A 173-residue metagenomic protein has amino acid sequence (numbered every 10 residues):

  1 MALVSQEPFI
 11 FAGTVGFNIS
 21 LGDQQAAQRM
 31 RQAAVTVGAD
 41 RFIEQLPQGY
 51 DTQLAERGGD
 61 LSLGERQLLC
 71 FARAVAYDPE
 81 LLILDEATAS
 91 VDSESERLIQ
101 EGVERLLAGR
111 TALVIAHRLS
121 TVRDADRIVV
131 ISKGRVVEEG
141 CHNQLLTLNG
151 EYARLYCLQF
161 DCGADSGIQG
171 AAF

Functional and structural regions predicted by a protein language model:
T14, S62-G64: ABC transporter NBD signature
G16-E56, G109: ABC ATPase nucleotide-binding domain helical subdomain, centered on the C-loop/LSGGQ "ABC signature"
T36, E101, R118, R123-F173: C-terminal portion of ABC ATPase nucleotide-binding domains
F71, I115: Hydrophobic anchor residue at the start of the ABC signature
Y77, A108: Conserved signature/switch motifs of ABC ATPase nucleotide-binding domains
L82-D85: Catalytic Walker B motif of ABC-type/P-loop ATPase nucleotide-binding domains
S93-E94: Helix N-cap at the start of a conserved alpha-helix in ABC-type nucleotide-binding domains
